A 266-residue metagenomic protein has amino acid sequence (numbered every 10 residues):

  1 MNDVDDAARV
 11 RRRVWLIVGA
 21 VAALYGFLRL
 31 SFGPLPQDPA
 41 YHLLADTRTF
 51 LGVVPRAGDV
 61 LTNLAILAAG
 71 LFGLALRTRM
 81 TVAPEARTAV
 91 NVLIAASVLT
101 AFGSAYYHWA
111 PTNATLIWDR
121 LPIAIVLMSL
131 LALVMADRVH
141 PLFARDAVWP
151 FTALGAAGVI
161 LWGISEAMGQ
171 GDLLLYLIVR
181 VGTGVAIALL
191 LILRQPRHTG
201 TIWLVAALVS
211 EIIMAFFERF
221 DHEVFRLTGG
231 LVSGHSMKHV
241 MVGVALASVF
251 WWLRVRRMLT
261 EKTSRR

Functional and structural regions predicted by a protein language model:
N2-W149, G163-A167, H198-E261: Early transmembrane hairpin module of multi-pass membrane proteins
F151-G155: Active-site-proximal alpha-helical scaffolds that flank and shape metal-associated catalytic sites
A157-H198: Active-site rim beta-loop-alpha module in soluble metabolic enzymes
